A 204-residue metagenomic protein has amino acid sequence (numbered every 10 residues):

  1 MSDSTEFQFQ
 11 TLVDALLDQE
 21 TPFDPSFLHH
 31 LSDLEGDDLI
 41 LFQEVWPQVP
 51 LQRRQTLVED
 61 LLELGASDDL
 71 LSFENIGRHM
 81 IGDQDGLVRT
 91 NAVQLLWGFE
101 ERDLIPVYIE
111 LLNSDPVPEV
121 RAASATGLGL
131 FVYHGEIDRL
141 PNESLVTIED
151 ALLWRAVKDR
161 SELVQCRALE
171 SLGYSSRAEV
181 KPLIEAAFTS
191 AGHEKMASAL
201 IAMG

Functional and structural regions predicted by a protein language model:
S2-T11, L34-W46, S67-G82, E101-N113 (+2 more regions): Amphipathic alpha-helical scaffolding segments comprising HEAT/armadillo-like alpha-solenoid repeats
D3-F9, D18-T21, E110, L130 (+1 more regions): Alpha-helical scaffold domains
Q10-L17, L28-H29, Q43-P47, V58-L62 (+7 more regions): Amphipathic alpha-helical repeat scaffolds
L12-T21, P47, L51-E59, A123-H134: HEAT-repeat alpha-solenoid elements in large eukaryotic scaffold proteins
T21, G36, L51-Q55, G86-L87 (+4 more regions): Alpha-helix N-cap/helix-start positions at coil->helix boundaries
P22-P25, Q55, E59, T90-N91 (+4 more regions): Alpha-solenoid HEAT/ARM repeat scaffold
L62, W97, G129-L130, G173 (+1 more regions): Structural signature of alpha-helical solenoid repeat scaffolds
V107-D138, G192, M196-M203: Long amphipathic alpha-helical scaffold regions
